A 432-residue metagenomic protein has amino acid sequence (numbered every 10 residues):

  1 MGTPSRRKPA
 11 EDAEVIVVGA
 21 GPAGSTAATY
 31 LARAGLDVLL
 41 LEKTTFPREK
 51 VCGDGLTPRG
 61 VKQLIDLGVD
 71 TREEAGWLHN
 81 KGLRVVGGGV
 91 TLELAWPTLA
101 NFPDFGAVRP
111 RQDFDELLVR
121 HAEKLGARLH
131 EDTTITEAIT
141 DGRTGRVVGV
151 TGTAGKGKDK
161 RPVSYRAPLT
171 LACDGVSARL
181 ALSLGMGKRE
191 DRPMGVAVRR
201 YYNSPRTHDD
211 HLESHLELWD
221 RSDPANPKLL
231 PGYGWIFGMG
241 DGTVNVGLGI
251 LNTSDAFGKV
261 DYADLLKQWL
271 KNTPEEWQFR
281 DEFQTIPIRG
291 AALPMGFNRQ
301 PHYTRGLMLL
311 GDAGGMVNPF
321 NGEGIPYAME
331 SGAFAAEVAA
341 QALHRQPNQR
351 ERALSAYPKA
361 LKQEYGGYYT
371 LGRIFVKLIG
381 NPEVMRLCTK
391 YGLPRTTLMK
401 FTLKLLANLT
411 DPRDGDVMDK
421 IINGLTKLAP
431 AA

Functional and structural regions predicted by a protein language model:
R6-A23: Beta1/beta-strand and adjacent pyrophosphate-binding region of the FAD-binding site in flavoprotein oxidoreductases
A23, F46, S177: Conserved Rossmann-like nucleotide-cofactor binding loop
A32-C52: Glycine-rich FAD pyrophosphate-binding loop
T45-I65: Conserved N-terminal glycine-rich FAD pyrophosphate-binding loop of Rossmann-like flavoproteins
V61, D66-E116: A conserved beta-strand/loop capping segment in the N-terminal third of enzymes that catalyze redox or closely related
G76, I135, N252-V338, H344-P347: FAD/FMN-dependent oxidoreductases across multiple families
H121-Q278: Predominantly flavin-linked oxidoreductase catalytic cores and closely associated redox partners
A340-A432: C-terminal helical "tail/cap" subdomain of flavin- and related membrane-associated enzymes
